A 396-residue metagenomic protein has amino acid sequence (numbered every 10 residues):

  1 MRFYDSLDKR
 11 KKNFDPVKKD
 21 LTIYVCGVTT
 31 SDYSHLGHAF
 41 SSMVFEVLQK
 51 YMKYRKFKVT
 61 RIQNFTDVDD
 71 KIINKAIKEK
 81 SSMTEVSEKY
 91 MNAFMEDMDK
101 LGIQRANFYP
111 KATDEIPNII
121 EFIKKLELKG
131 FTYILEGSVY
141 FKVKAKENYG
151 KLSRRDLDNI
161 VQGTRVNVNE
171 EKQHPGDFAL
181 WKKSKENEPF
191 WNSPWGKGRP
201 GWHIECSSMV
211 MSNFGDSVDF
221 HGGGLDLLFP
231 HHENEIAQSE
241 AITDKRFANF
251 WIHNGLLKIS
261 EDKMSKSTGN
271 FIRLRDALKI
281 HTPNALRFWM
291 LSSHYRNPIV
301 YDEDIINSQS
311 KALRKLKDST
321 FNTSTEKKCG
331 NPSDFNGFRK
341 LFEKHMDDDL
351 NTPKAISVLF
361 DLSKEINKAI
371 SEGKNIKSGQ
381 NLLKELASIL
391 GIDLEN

Functional and structural regions predicted by a protein language model:
M1-S31, E46, P117-N322: Alpha-helical recognition segments enriched in aromatics with Gly/Pro capping that present substrate-recognition
D8-G102: N-terminal, positively charged nucleic-acid-binding surface of large information/translation enzymes
H35, R61-I62, N107-P110, H221-G223: Short catalytic-loop micro-motif centered on adjacent basic/acidic residues
F65-D69, M91-F94, Q104-I119, E136-K146: Short, glycine/charge-rich beta-strand/loop segments that flank catalytic centers and engage negatively charged groups
E79-E85, A106, R296-V300: Short, polar/flexible loop-turn hinges at active-site or ligand-entry regions and domain interfaces
F94, D99-Q104, I123, E127 (+1 more regions): Active-site pocket-lining segments that scaffold enzyme catalytic pockets across diverse folds
K263-S265, F271-N396: Structural preference for alpha-helix termini/caps and helix-kink/transition segments
